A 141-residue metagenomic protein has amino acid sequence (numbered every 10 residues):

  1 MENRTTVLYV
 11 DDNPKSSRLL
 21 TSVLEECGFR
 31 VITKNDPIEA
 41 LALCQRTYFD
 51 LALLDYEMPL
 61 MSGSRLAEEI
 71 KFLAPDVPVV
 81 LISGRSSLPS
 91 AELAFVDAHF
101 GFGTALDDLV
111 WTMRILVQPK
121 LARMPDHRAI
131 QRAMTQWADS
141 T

Functional and structural regions predicted by a protein language model:
N3-K15, L20-L24, A52: Conserved acidic segment of CheY-like receiver
G28-N35, L43: Short hydrophobic/Thr-rich beta-strand motif most characteristic of the beta2 strand and flanking loop of CheY-like
N35-D36, S62-L66: Acidic catalytic/metal-coordinating carboxylates
A42, S64-P75: Short amphipathic alpha-helix used as the core "switch/output" element in two-component signaling
D55: Active-site residues of response regulator receiver
M58: Receiver (REC) domain active-site loop signature in two-component systems and cognate sites in sensor histidine kinases
K120-T141: CheY-like receiver
